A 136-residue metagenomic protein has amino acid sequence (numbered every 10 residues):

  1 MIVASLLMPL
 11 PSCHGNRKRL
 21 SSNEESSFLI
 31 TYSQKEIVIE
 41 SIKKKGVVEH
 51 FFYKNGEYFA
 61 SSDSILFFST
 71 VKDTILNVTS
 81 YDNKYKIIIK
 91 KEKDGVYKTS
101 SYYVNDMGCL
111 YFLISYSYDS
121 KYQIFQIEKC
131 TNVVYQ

Functional and structural regions predicted by a protein language model:
M1-P11: Sec-dependent bacterial lipoprotein signal peptides
H14-Q136: Conserved functional acidic sites
